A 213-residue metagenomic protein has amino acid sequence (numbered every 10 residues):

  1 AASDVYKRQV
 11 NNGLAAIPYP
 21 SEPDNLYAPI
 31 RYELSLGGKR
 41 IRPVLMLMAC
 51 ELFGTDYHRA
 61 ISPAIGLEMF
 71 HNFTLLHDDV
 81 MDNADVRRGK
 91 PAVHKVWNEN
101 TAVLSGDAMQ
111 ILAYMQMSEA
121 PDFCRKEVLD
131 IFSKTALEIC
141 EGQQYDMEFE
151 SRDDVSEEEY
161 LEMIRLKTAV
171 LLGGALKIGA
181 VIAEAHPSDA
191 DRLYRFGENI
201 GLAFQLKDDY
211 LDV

Functional and structural regions predicted by a protein language model:
A1-Y6: Short, small-residue-biased leader/transition segments that mark boundaries at the very start of proteins
A15, Y19-V213: Mg2+-dependent prenyl diphosphate-binding active-site environment of isoprenoid biosynthetic enzymes
